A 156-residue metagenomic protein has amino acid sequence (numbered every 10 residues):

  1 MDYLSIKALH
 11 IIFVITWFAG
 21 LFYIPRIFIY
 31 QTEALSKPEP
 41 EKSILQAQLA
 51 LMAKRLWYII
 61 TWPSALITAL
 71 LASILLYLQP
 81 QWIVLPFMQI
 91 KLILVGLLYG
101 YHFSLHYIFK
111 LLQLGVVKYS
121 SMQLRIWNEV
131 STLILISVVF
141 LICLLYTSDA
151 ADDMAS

Functional and structural regions predicted by a protein language model:
M1-A8, L76-P86, I142-S148: Helix-coil boundary and interhelical linker segments in multi-pass alpha-helical membrane proteins
Y3, F18-I60, V117-K118: Interfacial loop at the N-terminal end of multi-pass membrane proteins
K7-A19, F87-L98: Alpha-helical transmembrane segments
R26-Y30, T61-W82, L105-I108: Membrane-helix exit/interface motif
H102-L114: Transmembrane alpha-helical segments of integral membrane proteins
S121-L135: Individual transmembrane alpha-helices with interfacial aromatic-anchor signatures
T132-L145: Hydrophobic alpha-helical transmembrane segments in multi-pass integral membrane proteins
Y146-S156: Single conserved hydrophobic/aromatic residue that forms the stacking wall/gate of nucleotide- or nucleobase-binding
